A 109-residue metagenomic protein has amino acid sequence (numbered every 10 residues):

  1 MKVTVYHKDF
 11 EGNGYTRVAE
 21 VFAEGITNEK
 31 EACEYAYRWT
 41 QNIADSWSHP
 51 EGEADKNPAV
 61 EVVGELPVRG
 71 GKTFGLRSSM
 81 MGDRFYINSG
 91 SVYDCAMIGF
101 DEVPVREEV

Functional and structural regions predicted by a protein language model:
M1-E11: A short beta-strand micro-motif
V5-H7, V18, A36, F100: Generic preference for hydrophobic/aromatic residues in regular secondary structure cores
F10-R17, V92-D94: Short, surface-exposed beta-strand/loop "edge" segments at domain boundaries and coil↔beta transitions
Y15, T40-N42, S46, I98 (+1 more regions): Short linear regulatory motifs enriched in tryptophan with gly/pro/ser
E24-N88: Short, conserved turn/kink motifs that form compact alpha/beta structural patches or helix kinks used as
F74-V109: Short, compact, well-ordered microdomains
